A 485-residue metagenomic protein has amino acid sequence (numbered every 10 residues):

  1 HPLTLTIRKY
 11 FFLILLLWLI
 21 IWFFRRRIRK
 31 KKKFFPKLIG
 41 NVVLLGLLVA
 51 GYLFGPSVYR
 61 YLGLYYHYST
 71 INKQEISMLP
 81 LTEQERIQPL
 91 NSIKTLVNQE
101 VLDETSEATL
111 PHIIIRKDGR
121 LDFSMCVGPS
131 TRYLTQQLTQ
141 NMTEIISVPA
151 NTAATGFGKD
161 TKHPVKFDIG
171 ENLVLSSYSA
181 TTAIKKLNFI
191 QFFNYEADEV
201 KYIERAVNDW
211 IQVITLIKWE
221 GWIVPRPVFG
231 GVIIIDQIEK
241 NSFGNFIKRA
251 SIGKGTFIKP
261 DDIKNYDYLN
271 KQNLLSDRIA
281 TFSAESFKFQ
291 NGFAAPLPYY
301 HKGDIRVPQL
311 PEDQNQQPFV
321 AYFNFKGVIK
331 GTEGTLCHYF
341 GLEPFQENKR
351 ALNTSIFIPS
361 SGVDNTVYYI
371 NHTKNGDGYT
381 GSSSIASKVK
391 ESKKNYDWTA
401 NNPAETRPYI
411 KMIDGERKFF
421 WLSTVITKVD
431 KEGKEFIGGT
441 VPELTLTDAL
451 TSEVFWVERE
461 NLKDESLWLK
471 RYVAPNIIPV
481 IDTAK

Functional and structural regions predicted by a protein language model:
H1-K485: Soluble extracytoplasmic regions of secretory-pathway and membrane proteins
